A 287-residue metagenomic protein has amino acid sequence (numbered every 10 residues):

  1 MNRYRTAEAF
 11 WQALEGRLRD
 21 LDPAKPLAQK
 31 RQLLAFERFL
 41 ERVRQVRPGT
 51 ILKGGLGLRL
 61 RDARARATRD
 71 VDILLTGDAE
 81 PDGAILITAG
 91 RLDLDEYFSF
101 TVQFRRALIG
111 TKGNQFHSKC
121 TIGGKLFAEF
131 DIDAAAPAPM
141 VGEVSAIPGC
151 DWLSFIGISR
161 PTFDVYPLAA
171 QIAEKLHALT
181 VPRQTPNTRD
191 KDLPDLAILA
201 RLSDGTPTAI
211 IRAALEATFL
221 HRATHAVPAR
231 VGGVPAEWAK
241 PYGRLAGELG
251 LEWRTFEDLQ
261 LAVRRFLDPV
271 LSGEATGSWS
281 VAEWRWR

Functional and structural regions predicted by a protein language model:
M1-R287: Compositionally biased terminal segments of proteins
